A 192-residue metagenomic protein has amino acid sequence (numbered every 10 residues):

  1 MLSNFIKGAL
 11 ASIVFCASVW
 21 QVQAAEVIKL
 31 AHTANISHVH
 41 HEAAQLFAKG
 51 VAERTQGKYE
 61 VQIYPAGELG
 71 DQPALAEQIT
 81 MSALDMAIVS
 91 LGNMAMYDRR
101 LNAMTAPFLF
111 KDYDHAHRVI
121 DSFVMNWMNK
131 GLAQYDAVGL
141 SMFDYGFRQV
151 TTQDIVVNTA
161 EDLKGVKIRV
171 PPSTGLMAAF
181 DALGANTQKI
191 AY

Functional and structural regions predicted by a protein language model:
M1-L10, W20: Bacterial N-terminal signal peptides that target proteins for export
S18-A24: Sec/Tat signal peptide C-region and signal peptidase I cleavage site
K29-A31, Q62, A87, R169: Short, well-ordered beta-strand segments
K29-L46, A66-D71: Extracytoplasmic "Venus flytrap"
S37-Q62, S122, G175-A178: Short, polar/charged alpha-helical segment
L46, E53-R54, E60-A87, F110-D112: Extracytoplasmic small-molecule ligand-binding "clamshell" domains of the periplasmic binding protein/Venus flytrap
K49, T80, D85, S90-Q188: Contiguous mixed-secondary-structure segments that line small-molecule binding/active-site clefts of soluble domains
V61-G70, I168-V170, A185-Y192: Short beta-strand-to-loop elements that line the ligand-binding cleft of bilobed periplasmic-binding protein-like
